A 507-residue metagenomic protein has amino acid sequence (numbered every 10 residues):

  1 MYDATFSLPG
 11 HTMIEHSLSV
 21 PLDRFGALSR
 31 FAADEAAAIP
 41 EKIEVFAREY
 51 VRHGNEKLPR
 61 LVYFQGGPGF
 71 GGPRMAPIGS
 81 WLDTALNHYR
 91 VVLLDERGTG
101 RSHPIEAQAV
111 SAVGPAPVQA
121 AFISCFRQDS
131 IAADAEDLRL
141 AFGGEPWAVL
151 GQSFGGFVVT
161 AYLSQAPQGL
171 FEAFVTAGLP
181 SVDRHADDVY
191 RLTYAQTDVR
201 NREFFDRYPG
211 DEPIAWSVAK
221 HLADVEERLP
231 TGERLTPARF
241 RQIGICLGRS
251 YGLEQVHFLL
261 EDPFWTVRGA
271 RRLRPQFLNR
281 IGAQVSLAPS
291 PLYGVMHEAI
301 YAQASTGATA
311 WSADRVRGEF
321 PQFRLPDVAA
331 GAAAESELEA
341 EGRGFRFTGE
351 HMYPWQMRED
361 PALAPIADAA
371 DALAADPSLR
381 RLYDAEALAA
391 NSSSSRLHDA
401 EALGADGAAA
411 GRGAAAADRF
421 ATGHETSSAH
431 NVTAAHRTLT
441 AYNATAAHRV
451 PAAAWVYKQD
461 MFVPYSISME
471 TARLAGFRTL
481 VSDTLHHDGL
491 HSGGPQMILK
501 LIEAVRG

Functional and structural regions predicted by a protein language model:
Y2, S7-G232, W355, P365-D371 (+3 more regions): Gly/Pro-rich cap/lid or specificity-loop segments adjacent to the active site
A27-P40, P377-A447: Intrinsically disordered, low-complexity terminal tails and inter-domain linkers enriched for S/T/G/P/D/E
Y162, V256, S468-T471: Hydrophobic packing residues within well-ordered alpha-helices of enzyme cores
E227-D371: Alpha/beta-hydrolase fold active-site neighborhood
C246, M461, E470-T471: Short basic/hydrophobic patches in alpha-helices and adjacent helix-turn junctions that form amphipathic surface motifs
A446-A452, A475: Short, proline-enriched alpha-helix->beta-strand connector loops that line the catalytic pocket of alpha/beta-hydrolase
A454-V456: Short beta-strand/loop motif that positions the catalytic acidic residue of the alpha/beta-hydrolase fold
Y465-F477: Active-site-adjacent alpha-helix of alpha/beta-hydrolase-fold enzymes
